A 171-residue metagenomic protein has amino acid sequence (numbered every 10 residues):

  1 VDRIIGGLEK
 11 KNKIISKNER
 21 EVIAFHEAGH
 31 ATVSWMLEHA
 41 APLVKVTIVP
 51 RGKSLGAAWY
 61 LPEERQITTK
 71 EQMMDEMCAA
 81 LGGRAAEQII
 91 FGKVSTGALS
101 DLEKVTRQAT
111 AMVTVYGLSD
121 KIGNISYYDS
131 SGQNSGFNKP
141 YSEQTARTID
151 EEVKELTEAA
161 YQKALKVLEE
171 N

Functional and structural regions predicted by a protein language model:
V1-I4, G52-S54: Short, conserved phosphate-binding/catalytic loop or strand-edge motifs used in phosphoryl-/nucleotidyl-transfer
D2, G6-K17: P-loop NTPase nucleotide-binding/switch module
N18-F25, A31-N171: Soluble catalytic regions of large protease machineries
